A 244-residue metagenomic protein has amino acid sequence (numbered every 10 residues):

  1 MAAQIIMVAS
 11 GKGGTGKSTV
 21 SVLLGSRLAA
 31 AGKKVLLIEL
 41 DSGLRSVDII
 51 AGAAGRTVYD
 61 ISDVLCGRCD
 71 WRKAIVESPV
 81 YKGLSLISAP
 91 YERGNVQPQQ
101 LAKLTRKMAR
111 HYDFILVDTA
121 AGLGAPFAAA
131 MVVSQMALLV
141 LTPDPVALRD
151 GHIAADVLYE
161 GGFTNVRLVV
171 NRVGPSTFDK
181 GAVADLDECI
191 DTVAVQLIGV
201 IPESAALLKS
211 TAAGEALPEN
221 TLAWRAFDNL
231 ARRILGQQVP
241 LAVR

Functional and structural regions predicted by a protein language model:
A3-D41, M108: Walker A/P-loop phosphate-binding motif and the immediately C-terminal alpha-helix
L37-R110, L208-A216: P-loop/Walker-type NTP enzyme "switch/lid" segment
S42-L44, E92, D144-V146, V173-T177 (+1 more regions): Conserved nucleotide-binding/hydrolysis micro-motifs of P-loop NTPases
A109-P126: Glycine-rich phosphate-binding loop used to anchor ATP phosphates in small-molecule kinases, encompassing both
F114, M136-L139, R167, G199: Well-ordered beta-strand positions
G124-P145: Inter-motif core of Ras-like GTPase G domains
R149-F163: Conserved C-terminal guanine-recognition region of P-loop GTPase G domains, centered on the G4
E160-R244: C-terminal lobe/tail of nucleotide-utilizing enzymes
